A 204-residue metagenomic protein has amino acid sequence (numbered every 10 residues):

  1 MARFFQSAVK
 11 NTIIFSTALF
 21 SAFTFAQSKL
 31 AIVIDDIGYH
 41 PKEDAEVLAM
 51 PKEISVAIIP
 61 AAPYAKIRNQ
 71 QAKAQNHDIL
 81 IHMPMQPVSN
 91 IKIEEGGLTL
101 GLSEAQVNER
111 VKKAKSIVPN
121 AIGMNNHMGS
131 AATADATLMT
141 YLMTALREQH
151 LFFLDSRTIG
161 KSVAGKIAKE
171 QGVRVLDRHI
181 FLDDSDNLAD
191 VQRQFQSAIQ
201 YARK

Functional and structural regions predicted by a protein language model:
M1: Basic/polar, cationic surfaces and motifs that engage anionic cell-wall and phosphate/carboxylate ligands
F4-F5, T12-I13, A26-K204: Catalytic-site microenvironment of enzymes that process N-acetyl-hexosamine-containing cell-wall polysaccharides
K10-L19: Hydrophobic helical h-region of N-terminal Sec-dependent signal peptides in bacterial secretory/periplasmic proteins
S21-F23: N-terminal signal peptide c-region/cleavage motif recognized by signal peptidases
